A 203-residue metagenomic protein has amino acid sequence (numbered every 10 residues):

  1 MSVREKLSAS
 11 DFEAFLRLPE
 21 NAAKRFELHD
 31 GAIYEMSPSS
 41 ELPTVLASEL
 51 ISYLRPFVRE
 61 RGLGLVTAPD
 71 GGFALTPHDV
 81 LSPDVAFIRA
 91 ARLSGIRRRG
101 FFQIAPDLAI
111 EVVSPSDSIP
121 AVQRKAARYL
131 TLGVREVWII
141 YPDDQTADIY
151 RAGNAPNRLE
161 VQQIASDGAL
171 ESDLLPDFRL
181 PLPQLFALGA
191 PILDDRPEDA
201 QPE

Functional and structural regions predicted by a protein language model:
M1-E203: Gly/Pro/Ser/Thr-rich low-complexity, intrinsically disordered segments predominantly at protein N-termini
